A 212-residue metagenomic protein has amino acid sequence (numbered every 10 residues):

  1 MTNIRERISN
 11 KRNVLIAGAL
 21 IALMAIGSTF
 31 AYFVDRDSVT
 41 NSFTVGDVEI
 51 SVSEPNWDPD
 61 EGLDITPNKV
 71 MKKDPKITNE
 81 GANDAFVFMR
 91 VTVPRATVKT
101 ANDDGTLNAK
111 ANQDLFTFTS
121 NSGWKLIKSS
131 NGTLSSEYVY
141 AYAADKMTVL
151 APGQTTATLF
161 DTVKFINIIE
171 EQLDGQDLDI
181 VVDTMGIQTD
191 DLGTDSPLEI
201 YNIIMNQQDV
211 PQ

Functional and structural regions predicted by a protein language model:
T2-E6, V14-I16, L23-A25, Y32-Q212: Surface-exposed, hydrophilic segments of mature proteins
